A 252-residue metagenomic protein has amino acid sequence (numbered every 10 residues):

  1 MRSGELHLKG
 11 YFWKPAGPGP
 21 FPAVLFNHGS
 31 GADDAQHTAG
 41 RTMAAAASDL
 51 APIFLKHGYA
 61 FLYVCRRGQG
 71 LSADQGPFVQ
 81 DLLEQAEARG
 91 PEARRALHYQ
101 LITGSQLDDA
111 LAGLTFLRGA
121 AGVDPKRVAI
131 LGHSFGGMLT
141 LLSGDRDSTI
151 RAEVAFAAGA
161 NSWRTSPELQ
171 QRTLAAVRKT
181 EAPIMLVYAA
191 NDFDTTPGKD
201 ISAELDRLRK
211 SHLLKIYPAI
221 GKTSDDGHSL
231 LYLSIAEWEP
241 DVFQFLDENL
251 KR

Functional and structural regions predicted by a protein language model:
M1-G19: N-terminal cap/lid segment of alpha/beta-hydrolase-fold proteins
G19-F21, S30-A73, S162-W163, D194-T195: Short substrate-entry loop that stabilizes the transition state in hydrolases
P22, N27-G29, Y188-A189: The conserved beta1-alpha1 loop
N27, V64-R66, F156, Y217: Alpha/beta-hydrolase
Q75, V79-A120: Alpha/beta-hydrolase active-site loop
I102-K179: Primarily recognizes the serine-hydrolase "nucleophile elbow" in alpha/beta-hydrolase and SGNH/GDSL folds
A152, A157-L213: The feature captures the conserved acid-bearing segment of alpha/beta-hydrolase catalytic domains
S211-R252: C-terminal catalytic histidine-bearing segment of alpha/beta-hydrolase fold enzymes
